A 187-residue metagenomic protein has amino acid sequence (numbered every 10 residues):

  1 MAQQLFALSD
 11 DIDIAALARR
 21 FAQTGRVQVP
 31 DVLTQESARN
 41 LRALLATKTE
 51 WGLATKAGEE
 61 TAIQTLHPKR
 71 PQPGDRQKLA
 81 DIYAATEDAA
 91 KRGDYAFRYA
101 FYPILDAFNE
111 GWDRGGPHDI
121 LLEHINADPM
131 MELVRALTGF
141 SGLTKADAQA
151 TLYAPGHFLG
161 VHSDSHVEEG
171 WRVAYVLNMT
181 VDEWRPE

Functional and structural regions predicted by a protein language model:
M1-E187: Fe(II)/2-oxoglutarate oxygenase catalytic core
